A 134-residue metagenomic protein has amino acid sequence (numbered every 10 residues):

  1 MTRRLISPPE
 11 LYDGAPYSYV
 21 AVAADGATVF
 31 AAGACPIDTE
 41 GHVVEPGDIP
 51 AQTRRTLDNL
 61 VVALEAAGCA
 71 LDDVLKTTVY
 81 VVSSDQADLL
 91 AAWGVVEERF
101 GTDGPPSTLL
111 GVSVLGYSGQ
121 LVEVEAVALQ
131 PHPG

Functional and structural regions predicted by a protein language model:
M1-D58, V62-A67, D72-L75, V82-G134: N-terminal presequence-like segments and the immediate start of the first folded domain
